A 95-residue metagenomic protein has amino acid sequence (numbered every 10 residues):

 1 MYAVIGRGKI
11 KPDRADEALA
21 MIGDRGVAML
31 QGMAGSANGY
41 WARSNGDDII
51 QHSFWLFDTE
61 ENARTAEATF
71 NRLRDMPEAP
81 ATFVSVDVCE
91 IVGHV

Functional and structural regions predicted by a protein language model:
Y2, K9-K11, A37-I49, R72-V95: Glycine-rich beta-strand-turn "strand-cap" elements at beta-sheet edges
R7-P12, W55-T59: Short beta-strand-to-loop capping motifs
I10-N38, F70-P77: Short amphipathic alpha-helical segments
D16, T59-T69: Short amphipathic alpha-helices within nucleic acid-binding modules
E17-A20, A66, I91-H94: A generic signature of intrinsically disordered, low-complexity regions enriched in glycine/proline and charged/polar
I22, G26-V27, Q51-L56, F83-V84: Residue-level detection of beta-strand scaffold positions
L30-E60: Generic amphipathic, hydrophobic interface segment in small proteins and small subunits
